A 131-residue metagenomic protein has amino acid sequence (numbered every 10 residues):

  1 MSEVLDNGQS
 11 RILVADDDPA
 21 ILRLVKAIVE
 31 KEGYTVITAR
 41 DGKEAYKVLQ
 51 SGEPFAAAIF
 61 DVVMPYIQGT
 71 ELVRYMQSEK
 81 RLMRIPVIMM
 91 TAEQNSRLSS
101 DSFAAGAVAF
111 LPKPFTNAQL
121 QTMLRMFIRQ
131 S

Functional and structural regions predicted by a protein language model:
M1-L13, A118-S131: Non-catalytic signal-transmission and effector/linker regions of two-component phosphorelay proteins
L22, P65-Y66, M83, N95: The feature encodes the CheY-like receiver
R23-K31: Charged docking surfaces used in two-component/phosphorelay signaling
T38-A57: Acidic, metal-coordinating helix/loop segments flanking the phosphotransfer/catalytic sites of two-component signaling
V108: Short, glycine/charged-rich "phosphate-handling" switch motifs in NTP-dependent and phosphotransfer domains
K113: A Lys-centered signature of the CheY-like receiver
